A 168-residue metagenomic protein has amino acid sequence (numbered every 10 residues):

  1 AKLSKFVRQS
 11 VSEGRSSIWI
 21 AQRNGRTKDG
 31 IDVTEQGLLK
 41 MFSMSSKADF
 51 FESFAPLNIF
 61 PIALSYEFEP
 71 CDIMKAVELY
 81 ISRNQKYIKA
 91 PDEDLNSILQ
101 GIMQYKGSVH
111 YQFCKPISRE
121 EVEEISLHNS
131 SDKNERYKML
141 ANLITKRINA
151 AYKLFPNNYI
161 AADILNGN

Functional and structural regions predicted by a protein language model:
A1-I18, N24-N168: Membrane-interfacial terminal anchoring regions of lipid-handling membrane enzymes
